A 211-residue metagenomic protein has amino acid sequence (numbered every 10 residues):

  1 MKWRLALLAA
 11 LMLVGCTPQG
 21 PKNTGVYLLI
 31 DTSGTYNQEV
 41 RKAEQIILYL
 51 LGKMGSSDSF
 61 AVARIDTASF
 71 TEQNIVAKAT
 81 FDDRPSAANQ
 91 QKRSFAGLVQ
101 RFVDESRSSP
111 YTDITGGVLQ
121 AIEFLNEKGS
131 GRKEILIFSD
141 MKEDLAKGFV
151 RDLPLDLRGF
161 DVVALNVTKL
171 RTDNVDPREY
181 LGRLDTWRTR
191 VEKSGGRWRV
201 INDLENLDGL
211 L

Functional and structural regions predicted by a protein language model:
K2-L8: Sec-dependent signal peptide recognition, specifically the positively charged N-region followed immediately by
L13-G15: C-terminal motif of bacterial Sec signal peptides marking the signal peptidase cleavage site
T17-Q19: Bacterial signal peptide processing site
K22-D83, E134-L136, L204-D208: Von Willebrand factor
T24, S108-G159: Exposed acidic/Ser/Thr-rich ligand/metal-binding surfaces
F81-R132, T168-R171: Von Willebrand factor
K142-T186: VWA/integrin I-like adhesion module and closely mimicked acidic/polar interface patches used
E179-L211: C-terminal helix of von Willebrand factor
